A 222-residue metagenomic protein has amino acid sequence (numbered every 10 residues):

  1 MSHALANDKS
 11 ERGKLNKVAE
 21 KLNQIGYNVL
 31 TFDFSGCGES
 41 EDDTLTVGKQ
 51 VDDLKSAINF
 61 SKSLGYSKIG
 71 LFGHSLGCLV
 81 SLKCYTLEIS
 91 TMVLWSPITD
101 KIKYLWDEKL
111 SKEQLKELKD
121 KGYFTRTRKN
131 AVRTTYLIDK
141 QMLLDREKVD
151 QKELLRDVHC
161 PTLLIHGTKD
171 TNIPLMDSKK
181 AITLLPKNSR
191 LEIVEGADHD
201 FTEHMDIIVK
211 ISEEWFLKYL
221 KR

Functional and structural regions predicted by a protein language model:
M1-D8, T168: Active-site glycine-rich loops that stabilize anionic/oxyanionic intermediates across multiple enzyme folds
A6-A19, M176: The serine-hydrolase catalytic nucleophile loop
E11, S35-K68: Catalytic nucleophile-loop/oxyanion-hole region of alpha/beta-hydrolase and closely related hydrolase-like folds
G13-L15, A19-E39: Conserved alpha/beta-hydrolase
K14-L15, Q151, C160, P174-T183: Short alpha-helix in the alpha/beta-hydrolase fold that links the catalytic acid
D42, A197-V209: Catalytic histidine-centered segment of alpha/beta-hydrolase-like enzymes
L87-Y136: Hydrolase active-site cap/lid region
D157-H159, L164-H166, D170: Short beta-strand/loop motif that positions the catalytic acidic residue of the alpha/beta-hydrolase fold
